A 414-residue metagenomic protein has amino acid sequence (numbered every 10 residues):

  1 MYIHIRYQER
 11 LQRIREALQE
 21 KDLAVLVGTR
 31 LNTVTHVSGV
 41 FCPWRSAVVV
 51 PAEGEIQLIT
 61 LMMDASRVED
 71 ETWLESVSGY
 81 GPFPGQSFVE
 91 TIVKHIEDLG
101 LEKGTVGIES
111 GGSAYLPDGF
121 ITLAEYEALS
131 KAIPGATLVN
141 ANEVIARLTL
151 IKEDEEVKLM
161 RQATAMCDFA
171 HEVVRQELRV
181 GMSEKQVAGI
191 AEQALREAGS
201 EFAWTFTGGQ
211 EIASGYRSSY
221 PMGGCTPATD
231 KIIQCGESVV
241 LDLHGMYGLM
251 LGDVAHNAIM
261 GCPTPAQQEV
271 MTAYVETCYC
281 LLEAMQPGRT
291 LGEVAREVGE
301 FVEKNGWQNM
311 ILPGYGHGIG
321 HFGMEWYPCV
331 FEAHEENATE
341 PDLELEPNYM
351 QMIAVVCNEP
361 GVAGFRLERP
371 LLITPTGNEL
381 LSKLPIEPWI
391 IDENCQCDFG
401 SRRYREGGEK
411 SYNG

Functional and structural regions predicted by a protein language model:
M1-G414: Active-site neighborhoods and metal-handling regions in enzymes and metal-associated proteins
